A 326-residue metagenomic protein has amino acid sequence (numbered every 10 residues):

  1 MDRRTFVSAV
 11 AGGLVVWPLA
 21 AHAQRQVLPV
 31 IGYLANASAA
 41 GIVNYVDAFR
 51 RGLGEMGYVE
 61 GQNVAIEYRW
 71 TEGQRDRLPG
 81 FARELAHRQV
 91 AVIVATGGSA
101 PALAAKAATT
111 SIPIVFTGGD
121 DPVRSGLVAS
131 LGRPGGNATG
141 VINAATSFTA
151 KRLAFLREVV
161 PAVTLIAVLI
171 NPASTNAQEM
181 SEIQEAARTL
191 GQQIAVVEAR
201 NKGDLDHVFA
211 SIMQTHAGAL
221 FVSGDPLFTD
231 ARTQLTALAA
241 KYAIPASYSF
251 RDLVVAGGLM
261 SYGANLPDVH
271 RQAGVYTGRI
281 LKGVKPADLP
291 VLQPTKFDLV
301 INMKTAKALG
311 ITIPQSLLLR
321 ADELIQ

Functional and structural regions predicted by a protein language model:
M1-Q326: Short hydrophobic alpha-helices and adjacent helix-cap/hinge residues
